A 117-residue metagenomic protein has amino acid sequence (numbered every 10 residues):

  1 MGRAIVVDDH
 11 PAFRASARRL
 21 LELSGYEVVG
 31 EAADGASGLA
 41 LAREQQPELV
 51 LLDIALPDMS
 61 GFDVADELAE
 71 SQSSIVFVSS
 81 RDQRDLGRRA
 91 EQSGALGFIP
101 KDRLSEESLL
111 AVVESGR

Functional and structural regions predicted by a protein language model:
V7-D8, A32, V50: Conserved sequence signature across two-component system core domains
D8, D53, S79: Active-site residues of response regulator receiver
P11-G30: Two-component/phosphorelay signaling modules centered on CheY-like receiver
D34-S37, S60-D63: Acidic catalytic/metal-coordinating carboxylates
P57: The feature encodes the CheY-like receiver
G61, E91-G97: As written
F62-Q72: Short amphipathic alpha-helix used as the core "switch/output" element in two-component signaling
V78-S79, K101: Hydrophobic/aromatic residues positioned on beta-strands within the core alpha/beta folds
